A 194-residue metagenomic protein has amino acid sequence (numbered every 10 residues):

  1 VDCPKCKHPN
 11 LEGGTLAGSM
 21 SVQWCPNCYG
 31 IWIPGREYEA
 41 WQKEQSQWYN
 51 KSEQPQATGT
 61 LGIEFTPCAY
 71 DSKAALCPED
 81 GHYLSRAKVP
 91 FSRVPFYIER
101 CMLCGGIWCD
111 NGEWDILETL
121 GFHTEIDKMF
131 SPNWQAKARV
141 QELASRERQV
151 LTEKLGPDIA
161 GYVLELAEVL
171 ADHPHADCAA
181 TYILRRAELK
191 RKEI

Functional and structural regions predicted by a protein language model:
V1, G14-S19, I63-L76, P90-P95: Short, flexible, mixed-charge glycine/proline-rich loop motifs that serve as phosphate/nucleic-acid-contacting
C3-C6, C25, C77-D80, C101: Short cysteine-rich clusters marking metal-coordination/redox-active sites
P9-L11, W32, G81-S85, I107-W108: Cys/His-rich microdomains that often coordinate metals
G13-T66: Acidic (E/D-rich), amphipathic helical modules within compact regulatory domains
S19-G30, P95-I107: Cysteine-rich micro-motifs
I31-I33, Y38, G106-C109, W114: Short, structured motif recognition centered on aromatic/hydrophobic residues
Q45-G59, I63-E64, E118-R139: Short amphipathic alpha-helical linker/capping segments at the junctions of internal repeats and modular domains
P132-D177: Charged/polar low-complexity intrinsically disordered segments, enriched in acidic residues
